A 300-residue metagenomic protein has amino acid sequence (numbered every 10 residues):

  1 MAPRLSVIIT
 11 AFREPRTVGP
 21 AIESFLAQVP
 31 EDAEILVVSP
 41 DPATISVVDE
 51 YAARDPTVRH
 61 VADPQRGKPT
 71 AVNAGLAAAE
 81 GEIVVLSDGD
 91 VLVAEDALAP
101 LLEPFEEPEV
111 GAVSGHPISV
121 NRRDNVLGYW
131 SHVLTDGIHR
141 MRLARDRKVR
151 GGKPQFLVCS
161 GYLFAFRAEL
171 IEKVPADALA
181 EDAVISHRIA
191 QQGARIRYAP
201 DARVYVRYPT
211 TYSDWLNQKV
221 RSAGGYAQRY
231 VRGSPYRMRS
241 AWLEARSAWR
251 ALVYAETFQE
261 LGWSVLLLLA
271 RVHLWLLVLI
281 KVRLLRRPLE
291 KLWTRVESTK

Functional and structural regions predicted by a protein language model:
M1-S24: N-proximal low-complexity "stem/linker" segments adjacent to membrane-targeting elements
E23-D32: Short, acidic, metal-binding catalytic loop of nucleotide-sugar glycosyltransferases
D63-A79, P100, V184: Glycine-rich, basic loop-to-helix element that forms the pyrophosphate-binding segment of sugar-nucleotide handling
T70-A71, L102-L170, A223: Long helical/loop segments within the catalytic core of UDP-sugar-dependent glycosyltransferases, especially the large
V84: Short aromatic/hydrophobic "clamp" motif used to bind/position activated sugar donors
V91-E103: Acidic donor-binding/catalytic loop of UDP-sugar-dependent glycosyltransferases, especially processive GT2
F105, S114-G137, A176-W242: Catalytic donor/gating beta->alpha subdomain of glycosyltransferases that bind UDP-sugars
R221-K300: Terminal low-complexity segments of carbohydrate-biosynthetic enzymes
